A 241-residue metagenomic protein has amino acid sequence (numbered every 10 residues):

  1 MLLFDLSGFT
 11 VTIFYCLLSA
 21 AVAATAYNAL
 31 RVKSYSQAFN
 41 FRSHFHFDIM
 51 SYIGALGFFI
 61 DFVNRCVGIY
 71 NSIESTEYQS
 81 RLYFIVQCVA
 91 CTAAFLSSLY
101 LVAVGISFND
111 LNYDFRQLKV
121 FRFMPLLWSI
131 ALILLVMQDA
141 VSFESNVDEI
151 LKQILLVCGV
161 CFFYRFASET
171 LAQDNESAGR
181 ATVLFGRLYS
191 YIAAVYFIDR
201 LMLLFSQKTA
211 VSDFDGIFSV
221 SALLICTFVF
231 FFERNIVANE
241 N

Functional and structural regions predicted by a protein language model:
M1, T12-A24, I150-N241: C-terminal transmembrane-bundle signature of multipass membrane proteins, characterized by strong activation on
M1, V63-T76, I133-S145, I198-K208: Juxtamembrane "helix-exit" motif on the non-cytosolic side of transmembrane helices
M1-A90: N-terminal topogenic module of multi-pass integral membrane proteins
F4-Y15, Q79-T92, F115-M124, M137-C158 (+1 more regions): Transmembrane alpha-helix entry/boundary detector in multi-pass membrane proteins
A20-S36, S98-F108, V160-E169: Canonical alpha-helical transmembrane segments
S34-H46, I106-V120, T170-R180: Membrane-interface helix-boundary motifs at transmembrane edges
D48-R65, Q87-A103, K119-V136, Q153-Y164 (+1 more regions): Alpha-helical transmembrane segments of multi-pass integral membrane proteins
A93-D110, F228-N239: Alpha-helical transmembrane segments and their immediate juxtamembrane interface regions
